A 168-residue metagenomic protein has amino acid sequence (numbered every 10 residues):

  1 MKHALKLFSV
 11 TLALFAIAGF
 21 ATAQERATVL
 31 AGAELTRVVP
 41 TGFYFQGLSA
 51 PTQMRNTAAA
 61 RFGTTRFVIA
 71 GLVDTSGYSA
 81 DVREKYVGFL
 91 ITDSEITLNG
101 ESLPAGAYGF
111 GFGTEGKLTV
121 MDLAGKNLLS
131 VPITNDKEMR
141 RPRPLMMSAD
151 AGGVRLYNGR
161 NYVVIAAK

Functional and structural regions predicted by a protein language model:
M1-S9: Bacterial N-terminal signal peptides that target proteins for export
K2, A107-F110, L156: Conserved short hydrophobic patches within well-ordered secondary structure
F8-G19: Bacterial N-terminal signal peptides
L12, T114, L118-M121, L128-K137: A mid-sequence interfacial segment
T22-D81, S130-K168: Primarily secretory-pathway and cell-envelope proteins
T75-L123: Mid-length scaffold segments of soluble, non-membrane domains
S102-P104, N127, Y162: Short, solvent-exposed loop/turn motifs
